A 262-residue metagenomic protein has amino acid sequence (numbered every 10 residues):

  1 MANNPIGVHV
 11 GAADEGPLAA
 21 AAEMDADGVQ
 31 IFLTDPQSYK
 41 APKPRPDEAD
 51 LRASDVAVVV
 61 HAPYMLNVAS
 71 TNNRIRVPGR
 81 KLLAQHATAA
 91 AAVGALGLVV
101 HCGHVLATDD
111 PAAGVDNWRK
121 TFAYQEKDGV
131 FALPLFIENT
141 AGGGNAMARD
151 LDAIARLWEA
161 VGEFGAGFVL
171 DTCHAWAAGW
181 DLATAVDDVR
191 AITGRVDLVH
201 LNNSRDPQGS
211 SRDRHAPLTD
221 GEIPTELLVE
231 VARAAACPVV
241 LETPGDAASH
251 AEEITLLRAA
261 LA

Functional and structural regions predicted by a protein language model:
M1-A62, L66-Q85: N-terminal pre-domain/capping segments
N4-V10, D27-I31, V58-A62, L98-V100 (+4 more regions): Hydrophobic faces of well-ordered beta-strands that scaffold small-molecule active sites in alpha/beta enzyme cores
H9-A13, F32-P36, P63-M65, G103-V105 (+4 more regions): Active-site beta-loop-alpha junctions enriched in small/polar residues
A19-A26, K43-V59, A84-G94, A123-F131 (+3 more regions): Acidic (Asp/Glu)-rich catalytic clusters
D47-E48, R76-V77, D116, A153-I154 (+2 more regions): Short, hinge-like loop/turn segments at secondary-structure boundaries
A69-F168, A177: Active-site acidic/histidine proton-transfer and metal-coordination neighborhood in alpha/beta enzyme cores
D109, M147-L151, A155, W176-P238 (+1 more regions): Gly/Pro-rich active-site loop or hairpin
A247-A262: C-terminal helical cap(s) of enzyme catalytic domains, especially alpha/beta-barrels
